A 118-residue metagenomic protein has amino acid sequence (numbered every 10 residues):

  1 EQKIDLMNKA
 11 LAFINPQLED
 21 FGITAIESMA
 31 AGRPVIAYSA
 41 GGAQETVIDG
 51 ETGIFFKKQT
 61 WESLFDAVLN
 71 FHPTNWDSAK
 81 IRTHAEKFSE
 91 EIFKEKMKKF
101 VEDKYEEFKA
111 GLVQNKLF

Functional and structural regions predicted by a protein language model:
E1-L6, Q59: Conserved active-site histidine-acidic residue motif and adjacent donor-binding/catalytic loop of glycosyltransferases
Q2, P16-F21, G42: Active-site donor-sugar recognition loop in glycosyltransferases
I4, I26-A30, Q44-E45, E51: Short alpha-helical segment that forms part of, or immediately flanks, the ligand-binding pocket in carbohydrate-active
D5-A10, M97: Short alpha-helical donor nucleotide-sugar binding micro-motif in glycosyltransferases
N8-D20, R33: Acidic donor-binding loop of glycosyltransferase active sites
D20-I23, M29, S39: Short glycine/acidic-rich beta->alpha loop that forms part of the nucleotide-sugar donor binding site in diverse
Q44-L69, W76-S78: Change "using UDP/GDP/dTDP sugars" to "using nucleotide sugars
Q59, P73-F118: A charged, aromatic-enriched C-terminal amphipathic alpha-helix characteristic of glycosyltransferases across folds
